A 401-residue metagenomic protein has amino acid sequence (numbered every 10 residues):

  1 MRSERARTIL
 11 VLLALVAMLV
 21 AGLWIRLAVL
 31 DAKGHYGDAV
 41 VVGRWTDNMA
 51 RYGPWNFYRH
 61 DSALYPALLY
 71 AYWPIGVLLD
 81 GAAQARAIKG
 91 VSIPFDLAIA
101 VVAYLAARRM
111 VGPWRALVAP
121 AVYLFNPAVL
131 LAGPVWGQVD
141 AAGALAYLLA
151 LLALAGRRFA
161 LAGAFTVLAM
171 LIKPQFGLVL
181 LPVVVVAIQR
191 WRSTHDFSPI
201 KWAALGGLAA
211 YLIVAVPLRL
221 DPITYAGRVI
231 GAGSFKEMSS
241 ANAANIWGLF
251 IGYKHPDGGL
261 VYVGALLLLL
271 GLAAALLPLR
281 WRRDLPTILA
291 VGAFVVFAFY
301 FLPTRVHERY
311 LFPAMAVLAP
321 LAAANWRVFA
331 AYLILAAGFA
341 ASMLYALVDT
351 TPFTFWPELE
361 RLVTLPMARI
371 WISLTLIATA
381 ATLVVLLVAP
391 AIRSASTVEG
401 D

Functional and structural regions predicted by a protein language model:
M1-R2, V179-L208, P313: Perimembrane helix-loop-helix junctions
R7-V40, I93, F125-N126, G206-L220: Transmembrane signal-anchor helices characteristic of membrane glycosylation enzymes that use polyprenol
L10-V11, G22, R228-L302, L386-A389: Aromatic/glycine/proline-enriched transmembrane-helix motif characteristic of membrane-embedded glycan-assembly enzymes
L19-G22, A119-L124, T166, M170: Short helix- or helix-capping micro-motifs that position conserved polar/aromatic residues at function-defining sites
D31, H35, L220, Y225-W247 (+3 more regions): Transmembrane helical bundles and short interhelical boundary loops of multi-pass, membrane-embedded
R44, M49, R59-R86, E237-K254: Short hydrophobic/aromatic helix or loop-helix immediately within or flanking a transmembrane segment in polytopic
G90-V111, L149, L270-L277: Transmembrane-helix motifs of polytopic, lipid-linked glycan transferases
V102, A142-F159, V317-L318: Specific aromatic-rich, kink-prone transmembrane helix
